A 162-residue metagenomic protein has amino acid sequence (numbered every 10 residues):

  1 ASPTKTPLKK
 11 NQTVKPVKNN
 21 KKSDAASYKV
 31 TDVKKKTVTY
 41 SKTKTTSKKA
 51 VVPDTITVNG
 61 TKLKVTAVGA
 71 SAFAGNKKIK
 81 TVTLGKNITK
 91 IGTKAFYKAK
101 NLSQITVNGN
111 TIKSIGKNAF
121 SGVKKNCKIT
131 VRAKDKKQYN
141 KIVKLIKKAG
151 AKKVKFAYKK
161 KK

Functional and structural regions predicted by a protein language model:
A1-T31, Y40, A149-K162: Intrinsically disordered, low-complexity repeat and linker tracts
V30-D32, T45-A67, K77-K90, K100-S114 (+2 more regions): Structural signature of tandem-repeat unit edges
T37-S41, T130: N-terminal-proximal low-complexity accessory segments that begin disordered and transition into the first
S41-T43, A74: Acidic-aromatic substrate-binding/catalytic surfaces of carbohydrate-active enzymes
S71, G75-N76, K98, L145 (+1 more regions): Structured segments of extracytoplasmic/periplasmic soluble domains in secreted or envelope-associated proteins
G122: Beta-strand/loop substructures that line and gate deep hydrophobic ligand-binding cavities in soluble
K137-K153: Short, aromatic/basic amphipathic alpha-helical patches
